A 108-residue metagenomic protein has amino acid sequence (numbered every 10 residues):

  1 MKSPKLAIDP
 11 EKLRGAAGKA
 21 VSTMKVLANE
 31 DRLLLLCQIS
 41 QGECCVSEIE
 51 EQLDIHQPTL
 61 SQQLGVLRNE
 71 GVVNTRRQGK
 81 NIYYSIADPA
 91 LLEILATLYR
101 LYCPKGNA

Functional and structural regions predicted by a protein language model:
M1-K19, L92-A108: Amphipathic alpha-helical dimerization/coiled-coil segments that flank or bridge DNA-binding/regulatory modules
S3, P58, Q63-L64, G79: Intrinsic disorder/low-complexity segments enriched in polar/small residues
E11-P58, Q78, I82-A90: N-terminal helix-turn-helix DNA-binding core of bacterial DNA-binding proteins
V21-M24, L64, L95: A generic alpha-helix structural signal
E51, Q62, R68-N69: Alpha-helical residues within the helix-turn-helix
